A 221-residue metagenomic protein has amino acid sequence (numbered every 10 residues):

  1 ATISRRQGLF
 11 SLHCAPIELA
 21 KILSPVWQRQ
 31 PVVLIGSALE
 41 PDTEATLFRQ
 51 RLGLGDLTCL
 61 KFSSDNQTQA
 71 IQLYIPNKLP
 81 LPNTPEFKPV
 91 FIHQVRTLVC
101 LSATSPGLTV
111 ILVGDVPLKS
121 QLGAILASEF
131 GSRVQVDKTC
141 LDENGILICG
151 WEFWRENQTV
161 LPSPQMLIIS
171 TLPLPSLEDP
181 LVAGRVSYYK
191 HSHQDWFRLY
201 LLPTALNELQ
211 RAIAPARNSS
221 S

Functional and structural regions predicted by a protein language model:
A1-A70, L126, D137: A contiguous, basic/glycine-rich beta-loop/short-helix subdomain that forms a polymer-engagement track
S11, N83-I92, L201-E208: Phosphate/oxyanion-binding active-site loops and adjacent basic polyanion-contact surfaces
C14-A15, G36-A38, L112-P117, C149-F153 (+1 more regions): Structural motif
S24-R29, Q72-L118: Conserved interdomain hinge at the start of the Helicase C-terminal
Q28-Q30, G55-L57, T68-A70, P106 (+3 more regions): Short glycine-/polar-rich loops that comprise or flank the Walker A/P-loop and associated switch/sensor motifs
S37-V90, V160, M166-Y188: Metal-dependent catalytic core segments for phosphate chemistry
L79-P80, E143-S221: Conserved RecA-like P-loop NTPase helicase motor core
V110-T139: Conserved helicase motor "Helicase C" RecA-like lobe of SF1/SF2 P-loop NTPases
